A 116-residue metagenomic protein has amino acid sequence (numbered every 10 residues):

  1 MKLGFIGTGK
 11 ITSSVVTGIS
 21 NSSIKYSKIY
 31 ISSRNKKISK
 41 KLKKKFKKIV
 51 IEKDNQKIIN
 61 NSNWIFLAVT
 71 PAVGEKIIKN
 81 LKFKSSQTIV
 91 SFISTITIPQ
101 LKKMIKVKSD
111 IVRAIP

Functional and structural regions predicted by a protein language model:
M1-K53: NAD(P)+-binding Rossmann beta1-loop-alpha1 motif at the extreme N-terminus of oxidoreductases
I38, F46-I49, N55-N60, W64-P116: Rossmann-like NAD(P)(H) cofactor-binding subdomain of soluble oxidoreductases
